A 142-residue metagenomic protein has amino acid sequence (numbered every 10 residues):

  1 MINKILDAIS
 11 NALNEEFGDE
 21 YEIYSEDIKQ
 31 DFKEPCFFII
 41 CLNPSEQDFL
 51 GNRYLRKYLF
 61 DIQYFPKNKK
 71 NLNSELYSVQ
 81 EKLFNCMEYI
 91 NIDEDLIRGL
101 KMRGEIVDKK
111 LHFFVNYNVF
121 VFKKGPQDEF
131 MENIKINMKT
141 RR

Functional and structural regions predicted by a protein language model:
M1-Y24, P44-R142: Charged, amphipathic alpha-helical segments and their flanking helix caps
Y24-K33: Short acidic low-complexity segments
E34-L42: A short, hydrophobic beta-strand-centered structural micro-motif
